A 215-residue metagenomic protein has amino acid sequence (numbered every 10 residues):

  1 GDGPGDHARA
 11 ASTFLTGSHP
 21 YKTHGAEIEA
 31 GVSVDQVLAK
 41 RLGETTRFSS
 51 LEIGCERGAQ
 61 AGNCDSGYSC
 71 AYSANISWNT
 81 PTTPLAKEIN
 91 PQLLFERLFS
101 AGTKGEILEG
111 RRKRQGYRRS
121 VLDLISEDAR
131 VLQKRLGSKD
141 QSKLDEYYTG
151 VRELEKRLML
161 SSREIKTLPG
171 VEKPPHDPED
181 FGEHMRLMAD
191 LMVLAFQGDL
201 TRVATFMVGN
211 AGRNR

Functional and structural regions predicted by a protein language model:
G1-R215: Ligand-binding pockets and gating/stacking loops
